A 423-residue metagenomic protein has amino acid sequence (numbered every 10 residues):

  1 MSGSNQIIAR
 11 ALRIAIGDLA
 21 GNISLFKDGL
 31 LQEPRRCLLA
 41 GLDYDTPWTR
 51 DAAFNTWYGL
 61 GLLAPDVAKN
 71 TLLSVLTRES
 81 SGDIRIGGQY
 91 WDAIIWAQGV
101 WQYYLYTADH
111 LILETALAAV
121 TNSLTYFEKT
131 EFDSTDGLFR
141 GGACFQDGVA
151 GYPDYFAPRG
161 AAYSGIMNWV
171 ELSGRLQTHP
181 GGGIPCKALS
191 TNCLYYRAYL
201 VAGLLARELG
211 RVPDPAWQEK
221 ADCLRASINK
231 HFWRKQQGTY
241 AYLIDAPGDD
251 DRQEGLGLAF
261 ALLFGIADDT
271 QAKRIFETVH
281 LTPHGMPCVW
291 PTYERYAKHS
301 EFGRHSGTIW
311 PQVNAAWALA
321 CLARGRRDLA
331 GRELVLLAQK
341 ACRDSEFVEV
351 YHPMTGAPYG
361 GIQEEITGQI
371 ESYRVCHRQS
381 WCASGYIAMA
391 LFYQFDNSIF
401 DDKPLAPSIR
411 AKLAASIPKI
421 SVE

Functional and structural regions predicted by a protein language model:
M1-G3, D45, A53-P65, W96-I112 (+4 more regions): Well-ordered alpha-helical scaffold segments within catalytic/enzyme domains
S2-T46, D66-I86, D133-C186, R225-P311 (+1 more regions): Extended glycan-interaction surfaces of carbohydrate-active proteins
A68, L113, D214-P215, A221 (+2 more regions): Solenoid-repeat scaffolds in large eukaryotic assemblies
L72, L117, L124, Y199 (+4 more regions): Inward-facing hydrophobic residues that define packing positions of alpha-helical scaffold repeats
V75, Y103, V120-S123, F127-T130 (+7 more regions): Alpha-helical solenoid scaffolds that mediate protein-protein interactions, centered on TPR/SEL1-like repeats but also
T77-V100, L189-N192, A206: Aromatic-lined, polymer-binding surfaces characteristic of secreted/periplasmic polysaccharide-degrading enzymes
K187-L209, P215-S227, H231: Aromatic- and glycine-enriched pocket-lining scaffold segments that form the walls of small-molecule binding clefts
W317-A320, R324-P353: Flexible, acidic glycine-rich loops studded with aromatic residues
